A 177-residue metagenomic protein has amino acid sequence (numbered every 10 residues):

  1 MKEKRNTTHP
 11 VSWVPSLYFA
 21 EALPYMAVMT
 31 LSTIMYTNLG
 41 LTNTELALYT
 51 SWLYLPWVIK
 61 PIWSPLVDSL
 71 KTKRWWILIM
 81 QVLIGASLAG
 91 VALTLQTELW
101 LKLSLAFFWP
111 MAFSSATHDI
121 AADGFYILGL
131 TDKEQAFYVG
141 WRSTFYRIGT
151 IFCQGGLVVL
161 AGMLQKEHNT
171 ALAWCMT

Functional and structural regions predicted by a protein language model:
K2-W57: Helix-loop boundary and gating motifs at the non-cytosolic
S16-L17, Y49-L53, M80, F107 (+1 more regions): Hydrophobic alpha-helical segments of secondary membrane carriers
S32, S115-T131: Intracellular juxtamembrane helix-capping segments at the cytosolic ends of symmetry-related transmembrane helices
N43-T44, I127-R142: Loop-to-transmembrane helix entry/capping segments in MFS-fold secondary transporters and related SLC/MFSD carriers
L46, W76-I77, Y138, A171-T177: Alpha-helical transmembrane segments of multi-pass secondary-active solute transporters
P56-K60, A136-G162: Glycine-rich segments within core transmembrane alpha-helices of 12-TM secondary carriers
P65-L70, A92, T150-M176: Transmembrane alpha-helix termini and helix-breaking/packing motifs in multi-pass membrane transporters
I77-W100: C-terminal ends and interior cores of transmembrane alpha-helices in multi-pass membrane transporters/permeases
